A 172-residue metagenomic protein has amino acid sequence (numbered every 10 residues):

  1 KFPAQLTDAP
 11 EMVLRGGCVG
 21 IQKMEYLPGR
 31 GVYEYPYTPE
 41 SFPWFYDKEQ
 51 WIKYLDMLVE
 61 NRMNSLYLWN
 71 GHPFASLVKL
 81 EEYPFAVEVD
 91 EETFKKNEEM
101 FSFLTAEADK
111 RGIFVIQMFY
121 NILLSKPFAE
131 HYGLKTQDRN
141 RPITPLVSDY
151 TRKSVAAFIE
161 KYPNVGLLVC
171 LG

Functional and structural regions predicted by a protein language model:
K1-P145, A156, K161-G166: Feature activates predominantly on carbohydrate-active enzymes
T151: Acidic, glycine-enriched catalytic cores built around paired aspartates
C170-G172: Short acidic/histidine-rich active-site segments
